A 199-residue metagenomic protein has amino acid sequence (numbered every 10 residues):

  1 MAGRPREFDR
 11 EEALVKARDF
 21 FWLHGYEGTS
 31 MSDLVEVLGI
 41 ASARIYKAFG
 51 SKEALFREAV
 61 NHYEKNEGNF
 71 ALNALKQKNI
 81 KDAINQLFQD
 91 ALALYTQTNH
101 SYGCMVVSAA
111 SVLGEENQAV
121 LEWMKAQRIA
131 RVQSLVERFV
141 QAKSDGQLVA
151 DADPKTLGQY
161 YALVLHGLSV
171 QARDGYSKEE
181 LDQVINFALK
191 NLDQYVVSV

Functional and structural regions predicted by a protein language model:
M1-F8, S198-V199: N-terminal intrinsically disordered/low-complexity leader segments
E12, K16, F20-A54, E58: Helix-turn-helix
E58, L72-Y102, P154-Y161: Hydrophobic alpha-helical connector segments
N61-E67: Short, basic, alpha-helical segments at the C-terminal edge of helix-turn-helix-like DNA-binding modules
D82, Q118-D145, T156, N186: Amphipathic alpha-helical packing segments from all-alpha helical-bundle domains
A83, Q97-A119: Amphipathic alpha-helical segments used for helix-helix packing
L94-Q97, Q141, Y161-K178, N191-V199: Amphipathic C-terminal alpha-helical segment
Y102, V107, D151-Q171, V184-N191: Hydrophobic alpha-helical segments that form the core of small-molecule binding pockets and/or dimer interfaces
